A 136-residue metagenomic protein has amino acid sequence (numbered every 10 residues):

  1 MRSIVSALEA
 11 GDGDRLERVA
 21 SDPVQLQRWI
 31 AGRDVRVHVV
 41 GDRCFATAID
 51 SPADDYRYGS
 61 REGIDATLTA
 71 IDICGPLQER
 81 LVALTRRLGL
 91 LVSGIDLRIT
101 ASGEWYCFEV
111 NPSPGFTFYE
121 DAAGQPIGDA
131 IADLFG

Functional and structural regions predicted by a protein language model:
M1-R80: Phosphate-binding site of ATP-dependent enzymes
V24, L90-S93: PAS/PAS-like sensory domains
D72, R86-L90, I99-G136: C-terminal active-site "lid" helix and adjoining low-complexity regulatory extension at the edge of ATP-using catalytic
I95-L97: Hydrophobic residue at the +6 position relative to the catalytic HRD Asp in the kinase catalytic loop
